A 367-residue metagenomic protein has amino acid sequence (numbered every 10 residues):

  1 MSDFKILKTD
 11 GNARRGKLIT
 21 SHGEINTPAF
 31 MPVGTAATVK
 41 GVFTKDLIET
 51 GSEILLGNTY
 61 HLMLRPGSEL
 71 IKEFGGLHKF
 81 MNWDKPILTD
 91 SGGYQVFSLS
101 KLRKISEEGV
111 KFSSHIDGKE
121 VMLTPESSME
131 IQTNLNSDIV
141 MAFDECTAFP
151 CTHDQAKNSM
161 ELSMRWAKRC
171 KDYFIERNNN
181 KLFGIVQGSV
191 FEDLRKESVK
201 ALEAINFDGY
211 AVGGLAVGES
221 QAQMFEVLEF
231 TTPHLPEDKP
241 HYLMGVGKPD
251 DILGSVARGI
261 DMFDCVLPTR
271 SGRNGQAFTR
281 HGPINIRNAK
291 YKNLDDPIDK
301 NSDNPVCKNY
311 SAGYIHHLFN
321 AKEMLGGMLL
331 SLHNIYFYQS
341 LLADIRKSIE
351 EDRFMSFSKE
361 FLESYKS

Functional and structural regions predicted by a protein language model:
M1-E176, A289-K292: Non-catalytic, usually N-terminal nucleic-acid engagement modules in DNA/RNA processing proteins
M1-K17, I25-A29, T38-G41, D144-P150 (+1 more regions): C-terminal extensions of enzymes
G23, L55, D90, Q132 (+5 more regions): Conserved, mostly hydrophobic/aromatic
Y60, E145, L215, P268 (+1 more regions): Residue-level "edge-of-site" marker
S127, I131, L135, N158 (+7 more regions): A non-catalytic, amphipathic alpha-helix used as a structural packing/dimerization or gating element in enzyme scaffolds
N136, A167, K171-F174, N206 (+3 more regions): Structural signal for hydrophobic packing residues in well-ordered secondary-structure cores of soluble enzyme domains
A148-H153, K157, G209-L215, M324-G327: Glycine- and acidic
E161, R177-I298: Glycine-rich phosphate/ribose-binding loops and adjacent secondary-structure elements that form binding surfaces
